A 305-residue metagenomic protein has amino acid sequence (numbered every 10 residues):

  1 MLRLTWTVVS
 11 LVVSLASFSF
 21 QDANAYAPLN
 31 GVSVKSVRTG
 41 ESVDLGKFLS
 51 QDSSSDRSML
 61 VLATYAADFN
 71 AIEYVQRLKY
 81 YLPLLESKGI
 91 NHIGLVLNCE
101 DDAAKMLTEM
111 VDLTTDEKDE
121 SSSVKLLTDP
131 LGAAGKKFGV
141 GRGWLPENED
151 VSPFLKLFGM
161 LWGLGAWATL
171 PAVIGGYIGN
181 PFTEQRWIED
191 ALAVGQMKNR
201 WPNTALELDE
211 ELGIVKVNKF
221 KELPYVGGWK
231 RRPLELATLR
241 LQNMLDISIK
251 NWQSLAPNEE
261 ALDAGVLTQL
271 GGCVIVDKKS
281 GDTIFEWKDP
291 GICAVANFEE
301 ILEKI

Functional and structural regions predicted by a protein language model:
M1-A25: N-terminal chloroplast transit peptides
N24-I305: Chalcogenol-based redox active-site neighborhoods
